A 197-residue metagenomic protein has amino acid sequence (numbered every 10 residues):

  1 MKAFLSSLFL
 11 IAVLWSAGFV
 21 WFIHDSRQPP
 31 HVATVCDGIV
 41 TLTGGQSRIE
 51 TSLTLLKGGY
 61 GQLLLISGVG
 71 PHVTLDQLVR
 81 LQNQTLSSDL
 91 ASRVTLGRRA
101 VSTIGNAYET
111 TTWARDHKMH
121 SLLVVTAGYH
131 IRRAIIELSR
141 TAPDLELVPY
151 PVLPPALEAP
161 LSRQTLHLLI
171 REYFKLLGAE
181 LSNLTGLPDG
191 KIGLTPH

Functional and structural regions predicted by a protein language model:
K2-W21: Hydrophobic membrane-insertion alpha-helices, especially the h-region of bacterial N-terminal signal peptides
S7, G18, L63, R132 (+1 more regions): Generic signature of intrinsically disordered, low-complexity segments enriched in small/polar residues
W15, V35, V94, L187-G190: Generic detector of intrinsically disordered, low-complexity, polar/charged segments
F19-S26, A179, N183: Structural signal for membrane-spanning alpha-helices in multi-pass inner-membrane proteins, emphasizing helix cores
H24-L169: A structural signal for short, hydrophobic/glycine-enriched beta-strand patches
P160-I192: A transmembrane-helix-recognition feature enriched in membrane-embedded lipid enzymes and envelope glyco-/phospholipid
P196-H197: Short, solvent-exposed mixed-charge patches
